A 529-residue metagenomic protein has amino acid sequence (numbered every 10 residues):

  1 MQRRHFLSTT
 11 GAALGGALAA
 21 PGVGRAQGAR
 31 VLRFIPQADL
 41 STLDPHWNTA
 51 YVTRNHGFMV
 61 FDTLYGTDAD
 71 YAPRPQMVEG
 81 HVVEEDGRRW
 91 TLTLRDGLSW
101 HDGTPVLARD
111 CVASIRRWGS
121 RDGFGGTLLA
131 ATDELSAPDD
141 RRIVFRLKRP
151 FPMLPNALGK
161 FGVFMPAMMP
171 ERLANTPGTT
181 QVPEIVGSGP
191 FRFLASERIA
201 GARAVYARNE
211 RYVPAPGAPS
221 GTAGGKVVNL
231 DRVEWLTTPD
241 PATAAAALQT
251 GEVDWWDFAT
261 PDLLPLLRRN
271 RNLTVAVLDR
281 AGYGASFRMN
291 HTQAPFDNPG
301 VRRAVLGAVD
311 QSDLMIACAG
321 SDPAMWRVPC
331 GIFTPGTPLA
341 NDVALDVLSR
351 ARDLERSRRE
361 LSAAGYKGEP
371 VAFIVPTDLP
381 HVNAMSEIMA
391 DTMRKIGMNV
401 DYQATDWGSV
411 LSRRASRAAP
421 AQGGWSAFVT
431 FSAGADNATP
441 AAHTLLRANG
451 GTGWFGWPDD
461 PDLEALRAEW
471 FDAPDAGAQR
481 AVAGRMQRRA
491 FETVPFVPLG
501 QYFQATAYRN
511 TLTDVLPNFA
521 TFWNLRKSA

Functional and structural regions predicted by a protein language model:
I35-E85, R116, V186, P498: N-terminal lobe/hinge region of extracytoplasmic solute-binding protein
E79-F124, P138, V144-R146, A247 (+1 more regions): Aromatic- and charge-enriched surface segment that lines or borders ligand/interaction sites
T93, T127-A174, G178-E197: Surface-exposed binding/hinge segments that line and control ligand-binding clefts or catalytic entry sites
F191, A324-A363, L379-A384: Structural transition elements
A202, D240, A259, R350 (+4 more regions): Ligand/substrate-recognition segments at binding pockets and active sites
V213-L266, N399: Ligand-site clamp/hinge motif
T292, F296-T337, A384-M385, A490-P498: Periplasmic-binding protein-like
L348-A351, D401-S412, P440-N510, A529: Extracytoplasmic/peripheral linker and loop segments enriched in polar/acidic and small residues with frequent Thr/Pro
